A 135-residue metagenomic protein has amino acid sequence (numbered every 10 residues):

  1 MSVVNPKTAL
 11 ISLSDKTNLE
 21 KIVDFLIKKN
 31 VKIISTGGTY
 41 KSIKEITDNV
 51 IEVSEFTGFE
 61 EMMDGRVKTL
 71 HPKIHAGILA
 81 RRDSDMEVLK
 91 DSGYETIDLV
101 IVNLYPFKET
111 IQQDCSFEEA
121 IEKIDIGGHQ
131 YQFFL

Functional and structural regions predicted by a protein language model:
M1-F56: N-terminal glycine-/serine-/threonine-rich phosphate-binding loop
V4, T17-K21, I34, G38 (+4 more regions): Conserved active-site and cofactor/substrate-binding residues in soluble primary-metabolism enzymes
V4-K7, F25, Y94-L135: Internal alpha/beta core interface subdomains
A9-S12, A76-L79, A120-I121: Short, flexible loop segments at the rims of nucleotide/cofactor-binding pockets, characterized by
T17, E87, C115-E118: Generic alpha-helical secondary structure signal
K28-K32, V53-S54, P72, I97 (+1 more regions): Short, low-complexity, polar/charged sequence segments that are solvent-exposed and flexible
G38-F107: Glycine-rich nucleotide/cofactor/substrate-binding loop typically near the N-terminus or early in the first domain
